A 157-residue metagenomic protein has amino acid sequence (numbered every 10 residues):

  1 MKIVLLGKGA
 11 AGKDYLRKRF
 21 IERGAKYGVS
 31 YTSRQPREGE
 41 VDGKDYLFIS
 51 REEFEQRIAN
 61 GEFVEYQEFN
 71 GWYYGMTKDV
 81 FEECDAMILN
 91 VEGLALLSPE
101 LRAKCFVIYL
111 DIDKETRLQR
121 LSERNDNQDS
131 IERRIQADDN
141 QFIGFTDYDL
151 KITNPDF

Functional and structural regions predicted by a protein language model:
L5: Hydrophobic anchor at the beta1->P-loop junction of P-loop NTPases
K8: P-loop (Walker A) phosphate-binding loop of NTP-binding proteins
K13-D14: Walker A/P-loop
R17-K18: The feature captures the helix immediately C-terminal to the Walker
E22-S30: Post-Walker A helix-loop "phosphate-sensing" segment adjacent to the P-loop in P-loop NTPases
T32-D85, L89-E92: ATP-dependent small-molecule kinase phosphotransfer cores that center on conserved nucleotide phosphate-binding segments
A86-N90, L101-R124: Conserved phosphate-donor/acceptor-positioning beta-strand/loop module used by diverse small-molecule
N125-F157: Small-molecule kinase domains that catalyze NTP-dependent phosphoryl transfer to phosphate-bearing small molecules
